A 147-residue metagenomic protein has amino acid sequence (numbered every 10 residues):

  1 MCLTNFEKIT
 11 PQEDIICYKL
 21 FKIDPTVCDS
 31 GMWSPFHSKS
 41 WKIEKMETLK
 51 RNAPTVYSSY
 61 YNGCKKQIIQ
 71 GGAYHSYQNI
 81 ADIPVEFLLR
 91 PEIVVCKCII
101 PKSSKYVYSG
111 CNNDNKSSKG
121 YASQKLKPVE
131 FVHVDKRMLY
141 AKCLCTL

Functional and structural regions predicted by a protein language model:
M1-Y74, Q78-L147: Conserved NAD+-utilizing ADP-ribose enzyme module
